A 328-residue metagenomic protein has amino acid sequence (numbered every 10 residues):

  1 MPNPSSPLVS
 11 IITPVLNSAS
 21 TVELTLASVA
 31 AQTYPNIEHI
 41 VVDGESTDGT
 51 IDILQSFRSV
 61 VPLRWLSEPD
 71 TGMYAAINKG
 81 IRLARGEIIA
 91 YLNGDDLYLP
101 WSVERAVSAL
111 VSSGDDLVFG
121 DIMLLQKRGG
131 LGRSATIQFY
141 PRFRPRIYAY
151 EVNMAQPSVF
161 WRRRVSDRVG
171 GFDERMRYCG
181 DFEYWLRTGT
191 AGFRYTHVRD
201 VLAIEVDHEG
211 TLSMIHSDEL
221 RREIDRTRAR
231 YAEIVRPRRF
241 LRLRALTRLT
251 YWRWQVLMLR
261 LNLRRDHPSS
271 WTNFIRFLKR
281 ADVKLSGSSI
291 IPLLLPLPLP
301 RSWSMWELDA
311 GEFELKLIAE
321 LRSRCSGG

Functional and structural regions predicted by a protein language model:
M1-A30: N-proximal low-complexity "stem/linker" segments adjacent to membrane-targeting elements
P7-S10, E38, E183: Cell-envelope/extracellular polymer assembly enzymes that use nucleotide-activated donors
S20-E23, D48-S56, L97, W101: Acidic helix N-cap motif at the loop->helix transition within catalytic regions of sugar-transfer enzymes
P35, D43-D52, N93: A conserved acidic beta->alpha catalytic loop
M73-A76, V103-V165, V169, E209 (+1 more regions): Flexible acidic/His/Gly-enriched loops in nucleotide-sugar-dependent glycosyltransferase catalytic domains
I89: Short aromatic/hydrophobic "clamp" motif used to bind/position activated sugar donors
N153, S158-V159, V165-G170, R175-V201 (+1 more regions): A short, conserved alpha-helix in the catalytic core of glycosyltransferases
E183, T190-G328: C-terminal subregions of glycosyltransferases and related glycan-biosynthesis enzymes
